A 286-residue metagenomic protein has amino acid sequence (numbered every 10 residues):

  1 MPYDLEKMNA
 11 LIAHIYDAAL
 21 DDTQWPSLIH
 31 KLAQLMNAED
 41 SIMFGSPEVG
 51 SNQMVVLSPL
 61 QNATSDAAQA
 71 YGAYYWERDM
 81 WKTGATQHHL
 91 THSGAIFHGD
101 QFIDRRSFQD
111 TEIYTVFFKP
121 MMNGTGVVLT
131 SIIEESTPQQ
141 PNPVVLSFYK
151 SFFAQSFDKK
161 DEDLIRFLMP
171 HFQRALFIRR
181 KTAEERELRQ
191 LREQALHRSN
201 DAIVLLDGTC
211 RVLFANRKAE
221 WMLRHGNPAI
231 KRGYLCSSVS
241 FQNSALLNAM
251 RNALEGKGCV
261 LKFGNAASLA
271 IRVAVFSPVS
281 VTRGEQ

Functional and structural regions predicted by a protein language model:
P2-P170, R174-F177: Regulatory input/activation interfaces that engage signals or partners
H30, L191-E193, V260: Generic recognition of flexible, low-complexity loop/linker segments
E39, R198-S199: C-terminal helix caps at helix-to-loop junctions of PAS-family sensory domains and analogous signal-transducing helical
I42-S46, V204, A274: Conserved hydrophobic/aromatic positions in well-ordered beta-strands
L129-E135, C259-A266: Short acidic-hydrophobic surface loop/beta-edge motif
R174-R198: Short, charged amphipathic alpha-helical "coupling" segments at sensory-output junctions in signaling proteins
S199-N265: PAS-family sensory domains
A267-Q286: Low-complexity, glycine/alanine/valine/leucine- and proline-rich hydrophobic stretches
